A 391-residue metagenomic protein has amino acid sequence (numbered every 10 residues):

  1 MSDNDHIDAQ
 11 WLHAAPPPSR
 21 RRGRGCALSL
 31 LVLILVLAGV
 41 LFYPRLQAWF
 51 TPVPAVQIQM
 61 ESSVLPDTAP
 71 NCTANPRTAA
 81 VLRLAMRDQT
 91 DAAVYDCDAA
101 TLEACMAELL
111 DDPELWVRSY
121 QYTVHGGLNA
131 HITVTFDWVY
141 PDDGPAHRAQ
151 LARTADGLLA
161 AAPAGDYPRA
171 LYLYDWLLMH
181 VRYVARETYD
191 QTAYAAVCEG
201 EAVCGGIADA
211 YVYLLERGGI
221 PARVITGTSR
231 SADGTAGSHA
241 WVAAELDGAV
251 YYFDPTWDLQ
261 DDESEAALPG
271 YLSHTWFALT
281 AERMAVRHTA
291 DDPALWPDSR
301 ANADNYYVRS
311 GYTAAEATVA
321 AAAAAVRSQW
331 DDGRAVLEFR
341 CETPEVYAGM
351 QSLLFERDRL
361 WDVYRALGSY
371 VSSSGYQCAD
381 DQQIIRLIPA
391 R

Functional and structural regions predicted by a protein language model:
S2-A164, A285-R391: N-terminal accessory/pre-domain segments preceding catalytic cores
A15, V184-R186, G200, T228 (+1 more regions): Surface-exposed loop/turn and secondary-structure junction residues enriched for glycine/proline
A130-H131, R169, L173, I207: Residue-level detector of well-ordered alpha-helical segments, enriched for hydrophobic/aromatic packing positions
P141-A196: Secondary-structure boundary elements
A195, D233, A244, S328-W330: Sterically constrained small-residue positions within well-ordered secondary structures of folded domains
A196-G205: Periplasmic OmpA-like peptidoglycan-binding domain that tethers envelope proteins to the cell wall
G206-E282: Hydrophobic/aromatic-rich core segments of domains that either
